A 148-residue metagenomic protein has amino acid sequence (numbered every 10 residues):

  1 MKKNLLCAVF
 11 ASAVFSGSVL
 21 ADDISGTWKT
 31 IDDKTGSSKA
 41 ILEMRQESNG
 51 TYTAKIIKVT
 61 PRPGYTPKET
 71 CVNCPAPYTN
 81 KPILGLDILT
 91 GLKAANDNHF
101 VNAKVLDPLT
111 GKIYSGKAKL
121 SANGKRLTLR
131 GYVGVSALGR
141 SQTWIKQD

Functional and structural regions predicted by a protein language model:
M1-A8: Bacterial N-terminal signal peptides that target proteins for export
A8-V9, V19: Cleavable N-terminal signal peptides
F15-A21: Sec/Tat signal peptide C-region and signal peptidase I cleavage site
A21-W28: Cleaved targeting-peptide boundary
T30-G116: Central antiparallel beta-sheet cores of small beta-barrel/beta-sandwich binding domains
C74-N80, T128-V135: Short aromatic-glycine motifs in intrinsically disordered, low-complexity regions
S115-K117, A122-T128, S141: Short, compact, well-ordered microdomains
R126, Y132-D148: Edge beta-strand at a domain terminus
